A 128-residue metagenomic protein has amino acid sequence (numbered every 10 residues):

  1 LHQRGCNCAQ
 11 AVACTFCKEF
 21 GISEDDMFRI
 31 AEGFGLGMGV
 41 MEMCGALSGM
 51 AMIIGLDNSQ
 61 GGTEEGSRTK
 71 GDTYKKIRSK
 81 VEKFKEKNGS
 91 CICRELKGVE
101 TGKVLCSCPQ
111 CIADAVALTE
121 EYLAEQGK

Functional and structural regions predicted by a protein language model:
L1-A11, E19-I22: Short, conserved "active-site rim" segments that organize catalytic pockets and cofactor/ligand binding
L1-Q3, G33-E42, V99-L105: A short glycine/serine-rich beta->alpha loop
C8, C44, C93: Short cysteine clusters
A13-E32, K87-C93: Acidic-glycine-rich active-site phosphate/pyrophosphate-binding loop
C14-K18, M52-S59, A117-E121: Short glycine/serine- and small hydrophobic-enriched flexible loop segments
E19-R29, L56-K76: Phosphate-handling active-site elements
M38-M52: Conserved phosphate/anionic-ligand binding catalytic regions in large, soluble enzymes, centered on
R68-K128: C-terminal binding/interaction regions
